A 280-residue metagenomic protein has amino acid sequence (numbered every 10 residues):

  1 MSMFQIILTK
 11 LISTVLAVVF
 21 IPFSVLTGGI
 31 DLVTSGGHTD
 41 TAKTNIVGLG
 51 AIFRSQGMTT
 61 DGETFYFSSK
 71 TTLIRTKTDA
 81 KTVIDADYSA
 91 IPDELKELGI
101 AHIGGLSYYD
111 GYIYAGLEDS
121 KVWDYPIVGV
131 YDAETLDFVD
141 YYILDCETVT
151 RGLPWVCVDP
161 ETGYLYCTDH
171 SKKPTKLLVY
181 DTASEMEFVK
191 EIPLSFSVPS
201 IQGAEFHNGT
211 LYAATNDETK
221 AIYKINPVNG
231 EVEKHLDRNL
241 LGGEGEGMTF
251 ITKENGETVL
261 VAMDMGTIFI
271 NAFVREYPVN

Functional and structural regions predicted by a protein language model:
I30-I52: A short helix->beta-strand "capping" segment at the edge of beta-propeller domains
I46-A51, Y88-A90, E94-G99, Y142-R151 (+2 more regions): Surface loop/turn motifs at the tips and blade-to-blade linkers of beta-strand repeat domains
I46-T71, H102-G105: Beta-strand-rich domains and repeat architectures in extracellular enzymes and scaffolds, especially beta-propellers
G62-E63, D110-G111, E161-G163, N208-T210 (+1 more regions): Short coil/turn segments that connect the beta-strands within blades of beta-propeller domains
K70, E118-S120, T168-K172, N216-E218 (+2 more regions): Short loop/turn segments immediately following the C-termini of beta-strands
T72-K77, V122-V130, K173-Y180, T219-I225 (+1 more regions): Structural motif
T82-E118: Blade-loop segments of beta-propeller domains
V232-T252: Conserved blade-ending motifs and adjacent loop-strand segments that build the rim/top face of beta-propeller domains
